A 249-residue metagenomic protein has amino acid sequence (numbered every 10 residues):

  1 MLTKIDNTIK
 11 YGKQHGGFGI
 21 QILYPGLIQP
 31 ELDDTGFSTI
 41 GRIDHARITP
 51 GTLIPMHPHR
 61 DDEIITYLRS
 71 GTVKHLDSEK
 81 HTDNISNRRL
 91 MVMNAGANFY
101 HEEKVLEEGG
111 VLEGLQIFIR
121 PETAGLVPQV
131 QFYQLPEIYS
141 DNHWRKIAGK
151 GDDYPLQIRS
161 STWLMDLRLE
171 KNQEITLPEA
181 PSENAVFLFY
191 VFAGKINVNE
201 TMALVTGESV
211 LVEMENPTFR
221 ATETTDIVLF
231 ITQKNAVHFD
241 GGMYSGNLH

Functional and structural regions predicted by a protein language model:
M1-H249: Jelly-roll (double-stranded beta-helix
